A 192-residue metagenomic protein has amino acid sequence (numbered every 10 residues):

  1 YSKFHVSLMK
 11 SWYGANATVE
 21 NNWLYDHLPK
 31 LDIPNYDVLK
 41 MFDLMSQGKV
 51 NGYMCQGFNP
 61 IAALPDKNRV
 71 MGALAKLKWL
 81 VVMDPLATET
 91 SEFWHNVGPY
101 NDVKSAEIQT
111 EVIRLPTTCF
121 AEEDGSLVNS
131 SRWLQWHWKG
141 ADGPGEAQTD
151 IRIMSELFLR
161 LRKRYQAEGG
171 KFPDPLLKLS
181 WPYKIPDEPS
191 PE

Functional and structural regions predicted by a protein language model:
Y1-P191: Non-catalytic alpha/beta scaffold blocks inside enzyme catalytic domains
